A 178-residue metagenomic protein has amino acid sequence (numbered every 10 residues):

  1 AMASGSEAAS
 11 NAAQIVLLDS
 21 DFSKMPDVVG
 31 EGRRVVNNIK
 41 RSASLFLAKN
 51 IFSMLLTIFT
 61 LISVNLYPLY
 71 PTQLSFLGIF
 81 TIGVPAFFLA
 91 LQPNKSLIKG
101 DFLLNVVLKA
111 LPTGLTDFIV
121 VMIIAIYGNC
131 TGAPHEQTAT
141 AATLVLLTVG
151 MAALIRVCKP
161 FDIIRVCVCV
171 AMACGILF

Functional and structural regions predicted by a protein language model:
S4-I164, C174-L177: Membrane-embedded transport module
C169-A173: Active/binding-pocket-proximal capping segment
